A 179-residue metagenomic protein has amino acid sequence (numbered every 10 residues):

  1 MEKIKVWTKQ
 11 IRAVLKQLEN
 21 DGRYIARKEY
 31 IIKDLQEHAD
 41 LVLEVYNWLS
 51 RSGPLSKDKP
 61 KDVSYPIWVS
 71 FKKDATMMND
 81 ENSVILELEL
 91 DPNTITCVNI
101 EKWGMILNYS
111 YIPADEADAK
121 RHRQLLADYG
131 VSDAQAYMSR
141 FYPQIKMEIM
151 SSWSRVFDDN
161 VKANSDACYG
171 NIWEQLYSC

Functional and structural regions predicted by a protein language model:
M1-D40, V63-Y65, A75-V84, L90-C179: Conserved NAD+-utilizing ADP-ribose enzyme module
V42-M77: Short, well-structured hydrophobic secondary-structure segments
